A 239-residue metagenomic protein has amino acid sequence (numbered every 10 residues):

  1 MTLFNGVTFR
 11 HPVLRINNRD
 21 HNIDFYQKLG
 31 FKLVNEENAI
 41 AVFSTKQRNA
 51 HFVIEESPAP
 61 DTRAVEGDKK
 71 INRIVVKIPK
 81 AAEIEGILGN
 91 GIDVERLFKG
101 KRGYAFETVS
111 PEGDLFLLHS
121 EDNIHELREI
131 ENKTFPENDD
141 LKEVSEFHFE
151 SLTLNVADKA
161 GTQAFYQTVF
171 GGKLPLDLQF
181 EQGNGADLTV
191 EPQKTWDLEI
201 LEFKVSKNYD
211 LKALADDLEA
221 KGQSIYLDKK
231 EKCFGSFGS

Functional and structural regions predicted by a protein language model:
M1-D20, I74, H125-Q163, L198-L201: N-terminal beta-strand motif that seeds the catalytic metal site of vicinal oxygen chelate
T2, R10-H51, R102, T153-D187: Core segments of cupin and vicinal oxygen chelate
V13, F106-T108, V190-T195: Short, low-complexity cationic-aromatic patches
H21-I23, A81-G86, A160-A164, N208-L214: Short, conserved charged micro-motifs
K32-D68, L115-D122, G171-K207, K230 (+1 more regions): Conserved short beta-strand elements that form part of the metal-binding/catalytic scaffold of enzyme active sites
L33, S44, Y209-Y226: A structural signal for the main folded, soluble domain(s) of proteins
G89-E146, K173-F180, D216-S239: Vicinal oxygen chelate
